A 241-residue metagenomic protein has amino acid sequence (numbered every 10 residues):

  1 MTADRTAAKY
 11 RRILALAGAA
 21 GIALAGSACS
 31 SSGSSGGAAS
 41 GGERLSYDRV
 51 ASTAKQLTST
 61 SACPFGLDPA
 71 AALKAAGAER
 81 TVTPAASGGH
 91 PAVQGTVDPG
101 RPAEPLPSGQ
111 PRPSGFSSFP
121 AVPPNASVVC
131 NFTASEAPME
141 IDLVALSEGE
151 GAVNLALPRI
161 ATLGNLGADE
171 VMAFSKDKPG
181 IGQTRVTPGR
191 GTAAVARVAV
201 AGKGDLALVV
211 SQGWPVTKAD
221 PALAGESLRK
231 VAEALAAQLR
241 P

Functional and structural regions predicted by a protein language model:
A3-A17: Bacterial N-terminal signal peptides that target proteins for export
L24-A28: C-terminal motif of bacterial Sec signal peptides marking the signal peptidase cleavage site
S30-G33: Bacterial signal peptide processing site
A39-G42, T53: Low-complexity segments enriched in small/polar residues
S46-V50: Extracellular low-complexity, O-glycosylation-prone Ser/Thr/Pro/Gly-rich "stalks" and linkers flanking catalytic
A51-P241: A small/polar (G/S/T-enriched), proline-flanked helix-loop surface module common in exported/cell-envelope proteins
